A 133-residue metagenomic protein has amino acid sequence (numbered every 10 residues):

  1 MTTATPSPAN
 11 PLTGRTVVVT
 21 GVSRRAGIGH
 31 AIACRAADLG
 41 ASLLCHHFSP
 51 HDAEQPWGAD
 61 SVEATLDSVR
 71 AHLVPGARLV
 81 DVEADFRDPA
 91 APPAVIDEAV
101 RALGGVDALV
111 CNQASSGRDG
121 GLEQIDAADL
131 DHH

Functional and structural regions predicted by a protein language model:
A4-P50: Canonical Rossmann dinucleotide-binding motif of NAD(H)/NADP(H)-dependent dehydrogenases/reductases, specifically
T16, D107-A108, D131: Conserved catalytic-site loops of classical short-chain dehydrogenases/reductases
H47-S68: Glycine-rich phosphate-binding loop and adjoining beta1-alpha1-beta2 segment of Rossmann-like nucleotide-binding folds
D60, V82-V95, A127: The beta1-alpha1 cofactor-binding region of Rossmann-like NAD(H)/NADP(H)-dependent oxidoreductases
D67-V80: A short helix-to-beta-strand connector/capping loop
A99-G104: Glycine-rich phosphate-binding loop signature in dinucleotide/nucleotide-binding domains
N112-R118: Conserved NAD(P)H cofactor-binding loop of Rossmann-fold oxidoreductase domains
G120-L122, D126-H133: Substrate-binding pocket helix/loop in short-chain dehydrogenase/reductase
